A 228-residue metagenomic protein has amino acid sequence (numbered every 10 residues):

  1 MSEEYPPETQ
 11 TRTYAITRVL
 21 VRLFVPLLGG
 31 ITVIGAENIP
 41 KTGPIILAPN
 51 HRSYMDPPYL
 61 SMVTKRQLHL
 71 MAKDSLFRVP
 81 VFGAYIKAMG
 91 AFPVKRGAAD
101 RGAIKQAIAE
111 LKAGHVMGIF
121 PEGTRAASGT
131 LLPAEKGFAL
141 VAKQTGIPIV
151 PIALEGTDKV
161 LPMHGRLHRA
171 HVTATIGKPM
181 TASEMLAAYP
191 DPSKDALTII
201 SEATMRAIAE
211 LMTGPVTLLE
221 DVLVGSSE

Functional and structural regions predicted by a protein language model:
M1-T32: N-terminal membrane-anchoring alpha-helices
S2-T13, G102-E228: Non-catalytic C-terminal accessory region of glycerolipid acyltransferases and related lyso-lipid remodeling enzymes
T17-R18, P26, I34, P40-A98 (+1 more regions): Catalytic core of membrane glycerolipid acyltransferases/transacylases, capturing the structured, soluble-facing
R22, P58, A139-L140: Active-site phosphate/pyrophosphate- and oxyanion-stabilizing loops and adjacent acidic/basic residues in soluble
G29, G97-D100, P190: A conditional alpha-helix N-cap/helix-loop micro-motif detector
G29, P44, A91, V116 (+1 more regions): Generic structural signal for secondary-structure transition and capping sites
A36, N50, K73, G97 (+3 more regions): Generic beta-structure capping elements
